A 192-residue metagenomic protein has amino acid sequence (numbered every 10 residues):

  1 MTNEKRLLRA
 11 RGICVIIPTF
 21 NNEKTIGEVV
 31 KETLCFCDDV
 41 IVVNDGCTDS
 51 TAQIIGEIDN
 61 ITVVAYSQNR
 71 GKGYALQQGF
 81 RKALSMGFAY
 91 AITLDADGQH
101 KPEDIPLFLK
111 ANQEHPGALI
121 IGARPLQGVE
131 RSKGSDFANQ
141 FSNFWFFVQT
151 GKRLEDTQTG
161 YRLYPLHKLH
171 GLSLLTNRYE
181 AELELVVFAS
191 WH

Functional and structural regions predicted by a protein language model:
M1-E32: N-proximal low-complexity "stem/linker" segments adjacent to membrane-targeting elements
I13, I61-T62, G117: Short, conserved active-site loop motifs that form the nucleotide-linked donor/cofactor pocket
C14-P18, I41, A65: Short hydrophobic beta-strand elements that form part of the catalytic alpha/beta core underpinning NDP-sugar/donor
K24-E28, D49-E57: Acidic helix N-cap motif at the loop->helix transition within catalytic regions of sugar-transfer enzymes
V30, D38-C47, V64, L94: Short beta-strand/loop segment that forms part of the nucleotide-sugar
N44-Q53, G98: A conserved acidic beta->alpha catalytic loop
Q68-S85, Y90, P102-Y179: Acceptor/aglycone-binding surface of glycosyltransferases and processive sugar-polymer synthases
E180-L185: Acidic donor-binding loop at a coil-to-helix junction in glycosyltransferase catalytic cores that engages
